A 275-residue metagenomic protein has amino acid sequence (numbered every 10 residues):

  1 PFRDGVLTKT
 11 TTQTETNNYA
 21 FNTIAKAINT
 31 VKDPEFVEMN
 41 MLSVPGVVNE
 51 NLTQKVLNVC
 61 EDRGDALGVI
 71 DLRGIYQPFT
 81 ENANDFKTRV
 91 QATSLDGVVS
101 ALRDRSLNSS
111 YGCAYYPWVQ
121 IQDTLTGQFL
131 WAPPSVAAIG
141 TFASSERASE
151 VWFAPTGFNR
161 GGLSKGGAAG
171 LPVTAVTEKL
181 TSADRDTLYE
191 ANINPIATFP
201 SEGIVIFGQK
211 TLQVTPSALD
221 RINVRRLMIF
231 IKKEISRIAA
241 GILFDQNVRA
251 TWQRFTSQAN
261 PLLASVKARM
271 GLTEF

Functional and structural regions predicted by a protein language model:
P1-F275: Structured, hydrophobic secondary-structure cores that serve as assembly/anchoring elements
